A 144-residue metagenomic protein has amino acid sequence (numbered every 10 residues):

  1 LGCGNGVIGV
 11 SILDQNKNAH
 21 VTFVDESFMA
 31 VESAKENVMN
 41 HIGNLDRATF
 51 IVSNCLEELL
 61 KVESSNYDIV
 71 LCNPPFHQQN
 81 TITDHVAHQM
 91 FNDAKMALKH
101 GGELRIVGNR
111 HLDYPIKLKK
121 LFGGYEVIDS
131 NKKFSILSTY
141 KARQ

Functional and structural regions predicted by a protein language model:
L1-N66, C72: Conserved SAM/SAH cofactor-binding pocket of Class I
G9-V10, T81-I82, P115-K117: Short glycine-/acidic-enriched loop or helix-start segments at secondary-structure transitions that form or flank
D25-A30, V86, N109-R110: Short beta->alpha hinge that forms the Motif I/post-I loop of the SAM-binding pocket
I69-T81: A short SAM/SAH-binding and catalytic strip from SAM-dependent methyltransferases
A87-H100: A short glycine-rich, Lys/Arg-flanked "PGG" loop and its adjoining helix->strand segment in the class I
G101-G108: Conserved beta-strand signature within the Rossmann-like core of class I S-adenosyl-L-methionine
N109-F122: Conserved class I S-adenosyl-L-methionine
G123, S130-Q144: Core SAM-dependent methyltransferase catalytic element
